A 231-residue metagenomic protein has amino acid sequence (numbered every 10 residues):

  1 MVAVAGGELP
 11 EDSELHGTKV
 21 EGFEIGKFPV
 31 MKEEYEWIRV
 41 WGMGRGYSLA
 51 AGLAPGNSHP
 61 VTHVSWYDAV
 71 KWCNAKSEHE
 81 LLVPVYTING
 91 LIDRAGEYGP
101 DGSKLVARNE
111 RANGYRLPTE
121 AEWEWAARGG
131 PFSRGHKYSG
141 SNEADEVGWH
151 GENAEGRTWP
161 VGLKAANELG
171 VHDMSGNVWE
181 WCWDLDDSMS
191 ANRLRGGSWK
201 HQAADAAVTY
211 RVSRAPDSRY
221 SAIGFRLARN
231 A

Functional and structural regions predicted by a protein language model:
M1-S48, N57-E78, G176: A short glycine-rich, aromatic-capped structural motif
V4, L9-E11, I25, Y35 (+7 more regions): Bulky hydrophobic/aromatic "packing anchor" residues in well-ordered structure
E8, P29, E34-M43, N142 (+4 more regions): Short, small-residue-rich loop/turn micro-motifs
E21-G22, N113-G114, G224: Conserved catalytic motifs of the protein kinase core domain
A51: Substrate-binding clefts and substrate-entry loops adjacent to catalytic sites of polymer-processing enzymes acting on
P55, W66-V212, P216, S221: Functional-site microenvironments in short loops/helix caps that host divalent-cation chemistry
S221-A231: Short, structured beta-strand segments at or near domain termini in extracellular proteins/domains
